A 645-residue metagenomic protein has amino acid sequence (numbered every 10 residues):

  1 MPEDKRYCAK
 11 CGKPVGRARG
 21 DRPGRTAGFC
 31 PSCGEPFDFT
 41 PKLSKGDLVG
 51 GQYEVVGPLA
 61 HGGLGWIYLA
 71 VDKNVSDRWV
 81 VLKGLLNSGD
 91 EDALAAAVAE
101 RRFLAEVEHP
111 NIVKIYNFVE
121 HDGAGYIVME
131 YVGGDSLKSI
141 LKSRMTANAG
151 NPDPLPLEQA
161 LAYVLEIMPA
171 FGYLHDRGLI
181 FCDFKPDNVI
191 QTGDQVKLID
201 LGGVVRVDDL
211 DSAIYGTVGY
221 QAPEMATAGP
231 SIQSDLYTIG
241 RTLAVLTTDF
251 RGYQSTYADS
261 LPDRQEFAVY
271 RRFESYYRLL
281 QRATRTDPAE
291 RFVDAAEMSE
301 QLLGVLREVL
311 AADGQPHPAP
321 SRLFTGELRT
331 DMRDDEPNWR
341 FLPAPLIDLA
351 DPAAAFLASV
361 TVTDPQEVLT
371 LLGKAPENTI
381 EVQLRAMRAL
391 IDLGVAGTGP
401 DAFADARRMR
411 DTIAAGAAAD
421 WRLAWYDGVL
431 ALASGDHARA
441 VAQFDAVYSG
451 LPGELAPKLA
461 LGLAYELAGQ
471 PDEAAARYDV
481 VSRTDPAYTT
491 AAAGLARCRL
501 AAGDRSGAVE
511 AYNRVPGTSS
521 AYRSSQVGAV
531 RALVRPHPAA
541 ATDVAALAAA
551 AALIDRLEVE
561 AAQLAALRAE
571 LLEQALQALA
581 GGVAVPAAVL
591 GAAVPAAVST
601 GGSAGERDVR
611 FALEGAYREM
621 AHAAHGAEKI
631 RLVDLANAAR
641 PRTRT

Functional and structural regions predicted by a protein language model:
V56-G63, I67: Protein kinase glycine-rich loop
Y68-L69, D77-N87: Glycine-rich ATP phosphate-binding loop
L86-E106: AlphaC helix of the eukaryotic protein kinase fold
F118: Activation-segment/catalytic-loop signature of the eukaryotic protein kinase fold
D122-S136, I140: Conserved short submotifs of the Hanks-type protein kinase catalytic core that shape the nucleotide-binding pocket
Y163-V164: Activation segment signature within eukaryotic-like protein kinase domains
I167-L179: Protein kinase catalytic-loop region centered on the HRD/HxD motif
A312-A386, L390: Regulatory extensions appended to serine/threonine kinase catalytic cores
